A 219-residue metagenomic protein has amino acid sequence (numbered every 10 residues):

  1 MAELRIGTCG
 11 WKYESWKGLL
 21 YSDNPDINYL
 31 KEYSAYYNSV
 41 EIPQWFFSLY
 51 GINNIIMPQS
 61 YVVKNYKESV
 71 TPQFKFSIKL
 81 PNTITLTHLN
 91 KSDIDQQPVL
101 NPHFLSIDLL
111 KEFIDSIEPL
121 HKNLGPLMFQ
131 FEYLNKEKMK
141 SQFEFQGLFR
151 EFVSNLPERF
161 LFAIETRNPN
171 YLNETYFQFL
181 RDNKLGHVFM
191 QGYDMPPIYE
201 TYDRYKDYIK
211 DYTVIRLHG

Functional and structural regions predicted by a protein language model:
M1-G219: Residues lining hydrophobic/aromatic ligand-binding pockets adjacent to catalytic sites
